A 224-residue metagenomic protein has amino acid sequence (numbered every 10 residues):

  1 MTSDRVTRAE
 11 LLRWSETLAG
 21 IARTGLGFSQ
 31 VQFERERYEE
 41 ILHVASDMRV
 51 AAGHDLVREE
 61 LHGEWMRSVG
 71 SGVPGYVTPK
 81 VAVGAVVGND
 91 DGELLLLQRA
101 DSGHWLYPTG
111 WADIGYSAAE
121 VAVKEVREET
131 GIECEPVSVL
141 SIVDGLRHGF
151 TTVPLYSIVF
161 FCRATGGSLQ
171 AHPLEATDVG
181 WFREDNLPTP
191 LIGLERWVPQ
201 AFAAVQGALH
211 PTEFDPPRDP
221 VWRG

Functional and structural regions predicted by a protein language model:
T2-Y38, V44, H104, L174-G224: Nudix hydrolase/Nudix homology domain
T24-F28, G72, V143-L146: Alpha-helix C-capping/helix-to-loop hinge sites
Q30, V81-V83, P108-T109, I114: Short glycine-rich loop/turn motifs that provide flexible caps or phosphate-binding loops at active sites
R35, E39-G84: Acidic, metal-coordinating catalytic segment for phosphate/diphosphate chemistry, firing primarily on the Nudix
D55-E60, Y116, L209-H210: Juxtamembrane/interface motifs at transmembrane-helix termini
W65-Y107, C134, S138: N-terminal strand-loop-strand
A112-P136, V143-A201, V221-G224: Unchanged
